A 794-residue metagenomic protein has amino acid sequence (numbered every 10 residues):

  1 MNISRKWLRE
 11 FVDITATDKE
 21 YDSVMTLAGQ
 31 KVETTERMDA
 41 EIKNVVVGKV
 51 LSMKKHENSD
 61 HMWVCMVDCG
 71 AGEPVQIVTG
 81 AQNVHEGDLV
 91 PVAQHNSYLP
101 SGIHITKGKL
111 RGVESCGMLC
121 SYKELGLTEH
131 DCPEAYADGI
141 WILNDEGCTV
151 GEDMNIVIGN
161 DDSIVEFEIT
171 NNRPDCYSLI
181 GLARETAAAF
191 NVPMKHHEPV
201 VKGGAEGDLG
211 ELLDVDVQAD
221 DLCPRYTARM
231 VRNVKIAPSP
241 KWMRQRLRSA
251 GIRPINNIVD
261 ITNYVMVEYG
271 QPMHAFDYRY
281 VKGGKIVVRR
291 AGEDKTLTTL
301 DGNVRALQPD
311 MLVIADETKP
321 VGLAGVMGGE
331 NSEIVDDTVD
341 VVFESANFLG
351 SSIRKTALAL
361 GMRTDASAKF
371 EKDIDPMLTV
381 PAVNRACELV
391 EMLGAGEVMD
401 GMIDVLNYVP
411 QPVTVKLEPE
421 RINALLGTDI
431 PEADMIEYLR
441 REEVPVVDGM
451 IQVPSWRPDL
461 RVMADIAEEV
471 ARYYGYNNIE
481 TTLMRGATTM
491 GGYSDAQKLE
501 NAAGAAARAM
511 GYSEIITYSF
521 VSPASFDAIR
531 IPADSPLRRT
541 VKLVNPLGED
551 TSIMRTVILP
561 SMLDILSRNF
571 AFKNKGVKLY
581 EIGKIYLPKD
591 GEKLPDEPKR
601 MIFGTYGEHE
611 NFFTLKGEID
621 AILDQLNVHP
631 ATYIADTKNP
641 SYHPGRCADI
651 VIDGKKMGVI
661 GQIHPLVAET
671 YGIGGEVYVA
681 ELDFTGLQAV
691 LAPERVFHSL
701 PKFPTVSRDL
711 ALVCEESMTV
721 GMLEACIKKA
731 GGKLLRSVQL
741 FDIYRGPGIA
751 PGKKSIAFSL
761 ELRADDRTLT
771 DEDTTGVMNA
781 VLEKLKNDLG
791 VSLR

Functional and structural regions predicted by a protein language model:
M1-G207, V342, G361, D365 (+4 more regions): Phosphate-backbone binding interfaces of nucleic-acid-interacting proteins
N2, K19, L27, R441-V444 (+2 more regions): A carboxyl-terminal module marker
S4-R5, S23, E57, W63 (+3 more regions): Glycine/proline-enriched, intrinsically flexible loops and inter-domain linkers
D39-K43, V201-A205, V265, T488-T489 (+4 more regions): Beta-rich nucleic-acid/ligand-interaction surfaces
V47-I77, T149-V150, Q245, N256 (+1 more regions): Conserved mixed alpha/beta core segments that line enzyme active sites in large multi-domain catalysts
E114-D131, A135-W141, N155, S163 (+4 more regions): Mobile "lid/hinge" segments at catalytic clefts and subdomain interfaces of large enzymes
F190-V217, G394-I422, D429: Terminal amphipathic helices with adjacent charged low-complexity linkers/tails
V415-K575, R708, E761-R763, D773-R794: Extended, well-folded interaction surfaces typified by the phenylalanyl-tRNA synthetase beta subunit core
